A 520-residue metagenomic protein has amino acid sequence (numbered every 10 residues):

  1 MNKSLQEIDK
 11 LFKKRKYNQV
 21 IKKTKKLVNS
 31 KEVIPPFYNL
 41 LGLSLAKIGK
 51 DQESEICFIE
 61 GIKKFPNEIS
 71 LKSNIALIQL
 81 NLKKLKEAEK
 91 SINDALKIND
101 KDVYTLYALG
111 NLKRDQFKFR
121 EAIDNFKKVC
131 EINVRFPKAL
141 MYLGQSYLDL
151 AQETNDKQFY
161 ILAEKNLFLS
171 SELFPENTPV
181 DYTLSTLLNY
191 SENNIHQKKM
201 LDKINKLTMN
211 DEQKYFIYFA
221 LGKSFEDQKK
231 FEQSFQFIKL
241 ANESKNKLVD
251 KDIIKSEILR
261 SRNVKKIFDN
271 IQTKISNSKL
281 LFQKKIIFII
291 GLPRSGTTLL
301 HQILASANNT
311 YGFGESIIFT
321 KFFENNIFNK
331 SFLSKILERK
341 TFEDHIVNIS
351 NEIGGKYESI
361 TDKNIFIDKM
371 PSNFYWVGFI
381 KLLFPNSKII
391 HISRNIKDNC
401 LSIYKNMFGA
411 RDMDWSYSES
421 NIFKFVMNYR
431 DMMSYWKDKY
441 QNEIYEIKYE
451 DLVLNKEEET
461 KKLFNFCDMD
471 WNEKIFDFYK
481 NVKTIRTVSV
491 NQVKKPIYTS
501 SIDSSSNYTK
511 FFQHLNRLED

Functional and structural regions predicted by a protein language model:
F12, A46, S73, L80 (+7 more regions): Position-specific recognition of the canonical hydrophobic site in helix A of tetratricopeptide repeat
S30, K64-F65, I98, I132 (+3 more regions): Structural marker of alpha-solenoid helical repeat scaffolds
E164-N166, S170, Y182-S185, Q197-T208 (+5 more regions): PAPS-dependent sulfotransferases, especially Golgi type II membrane carbohydrate sulfotransferases
K279-F384, I392: Phosphate-binding active sites in nucleotide-utilizing proteins
